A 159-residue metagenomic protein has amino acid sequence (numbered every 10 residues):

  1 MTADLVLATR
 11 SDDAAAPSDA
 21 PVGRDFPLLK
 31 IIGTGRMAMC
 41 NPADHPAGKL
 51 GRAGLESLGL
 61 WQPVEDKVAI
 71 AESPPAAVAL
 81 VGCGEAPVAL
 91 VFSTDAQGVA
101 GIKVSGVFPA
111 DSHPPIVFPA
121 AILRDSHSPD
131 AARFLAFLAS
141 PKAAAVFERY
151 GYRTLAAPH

Functional and structural regions predicted by a protein language model:
M1-H159: Exported/periplasmic ABC-transporter solute-binding proteins
